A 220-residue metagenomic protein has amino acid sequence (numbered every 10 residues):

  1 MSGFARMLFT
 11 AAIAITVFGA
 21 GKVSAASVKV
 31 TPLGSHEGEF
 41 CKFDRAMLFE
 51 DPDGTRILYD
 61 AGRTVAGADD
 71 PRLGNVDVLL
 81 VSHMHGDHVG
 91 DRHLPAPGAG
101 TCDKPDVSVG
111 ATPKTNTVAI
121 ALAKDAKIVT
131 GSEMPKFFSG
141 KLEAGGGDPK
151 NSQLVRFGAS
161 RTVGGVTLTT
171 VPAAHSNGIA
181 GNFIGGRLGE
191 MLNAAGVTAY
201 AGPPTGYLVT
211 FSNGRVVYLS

Functional and structural regions predicted by a protein language model:
M1-A5: N-terminal secretory signal peptides that target proteins for export/translocation
M7-G19: Bacterial N-terminal signal peptides
F9, S24, V118-A119, V217: Residue-level detector of intrinsically disordered/flexible regions characterized by low predicted structural confidence
A14, A26-P32, E37-C41: Charged/polar interaction segments and conserved charged motifs
G19, V23-A26: Boundary at the C-terminal end of the N-terminal hydrophobic targeting segment
S27-K29, L33, A121-G206, T210-G214: Metallo-beta-lactamase
S35-V118, N177-A201: Pre-active-site segment of Zn-dependent metallo-hydrolases
R56-D60, V78-V81, K127-G131, T169-T170 (+1 more regions): Structural recognition of the beta-strand scaffold that forms the well-ordered cores of secreted hydrolase catalytic
